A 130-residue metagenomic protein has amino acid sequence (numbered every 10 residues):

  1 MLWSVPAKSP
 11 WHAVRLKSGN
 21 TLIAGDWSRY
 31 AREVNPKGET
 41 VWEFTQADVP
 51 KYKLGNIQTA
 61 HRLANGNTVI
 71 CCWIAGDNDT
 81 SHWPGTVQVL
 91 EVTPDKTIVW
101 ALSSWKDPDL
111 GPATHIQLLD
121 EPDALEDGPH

Functional and structural regions predicted by a protein language model:
M1-H130: Histidine-/acidic-rich catalytic cores in large beta-rich domains
